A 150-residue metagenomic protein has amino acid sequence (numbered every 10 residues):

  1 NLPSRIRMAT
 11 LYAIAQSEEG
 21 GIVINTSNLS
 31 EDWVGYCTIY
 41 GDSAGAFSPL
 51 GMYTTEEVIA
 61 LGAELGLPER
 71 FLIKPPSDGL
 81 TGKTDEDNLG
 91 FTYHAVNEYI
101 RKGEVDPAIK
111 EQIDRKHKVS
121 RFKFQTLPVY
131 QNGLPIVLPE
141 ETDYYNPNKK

Functional and structural regions predicted by a protein language model:
N1-R5, A9-K150: ATP/NTP-dependent adenylation/nucleotidyl-transfer catalytic domains that generate, transfer, or process NMP-activated
